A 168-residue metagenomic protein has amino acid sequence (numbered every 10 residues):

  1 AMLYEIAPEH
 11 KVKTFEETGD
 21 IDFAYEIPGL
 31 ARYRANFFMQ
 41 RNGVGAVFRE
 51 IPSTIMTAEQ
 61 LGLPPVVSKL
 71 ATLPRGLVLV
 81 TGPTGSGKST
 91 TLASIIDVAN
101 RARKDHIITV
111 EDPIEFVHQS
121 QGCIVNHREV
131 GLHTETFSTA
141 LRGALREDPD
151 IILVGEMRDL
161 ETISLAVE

Functional and structural regions predicted by a protein language model:
A1-P83, T91: N-terminal "pre-motor" subdomain/linker immediately upstream of P-loop NTPase catalytic cores
A35, I95, A140, L165-A166: Aromatic/hydrophobic pocket-lining residues that form π-stacking "cages" and hydrophobic walls in ligand
E50, G62-L63, S94-I95, G122-V125 (+1 more regions): Short, glycine/charged-enriched secondary-structure capping and boundary segments
I51-T54, V125-N126, D150: Short, basic, glycine/proline-bearing loop/turn elements
I55-Q60, T134-T139, M157-I163: Switch II of P-loop NTPase G domains
S68, T72, V78, A93-D148: P-loop NTPase switch/communication element
G87: Conserved glycine(s) of the Walker
P113, C123, L145-E168: Conserved P-loop NTPase nucleotide-binding/switch module
